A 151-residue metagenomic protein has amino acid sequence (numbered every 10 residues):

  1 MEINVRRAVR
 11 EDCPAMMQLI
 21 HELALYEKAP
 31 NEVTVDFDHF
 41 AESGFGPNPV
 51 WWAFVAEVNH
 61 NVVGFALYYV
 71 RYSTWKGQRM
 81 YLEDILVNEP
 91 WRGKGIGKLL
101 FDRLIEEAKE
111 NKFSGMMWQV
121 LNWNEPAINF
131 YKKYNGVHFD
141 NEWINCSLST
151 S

Functional and structural regions predicted by a protein language model:
N4-M16: A short beta-loop-alpha structural element at the N-terminal edge of CoA-dependent acyl/N-acetyltransferase catalytic
M17-S43: Conserved GNAT-fold acetyl-CoA-binding loop/helix
S43-V55: A short helix-loop-beta-strand connector motif used in the catalytic cores of GNAT acetyltransferases and, in some
V55, N61-Y69: Conserved beta-strand in the GNAT
G93-E106, K133: Conserved acetyl-CoA-binding loop-helix of GNAT-fold acetyltransferases
K98, N122-N141: Conserved active-site alpha-helix within GNAT-family acetyltransferase domains
K109-Q119: Conserved GNAT acetyl-CoA-binding A-motif
W118-A127, S147-S149: Conserved beta-strand-loop-alpha-helix junction that forms the acyl-donor binding cleft
